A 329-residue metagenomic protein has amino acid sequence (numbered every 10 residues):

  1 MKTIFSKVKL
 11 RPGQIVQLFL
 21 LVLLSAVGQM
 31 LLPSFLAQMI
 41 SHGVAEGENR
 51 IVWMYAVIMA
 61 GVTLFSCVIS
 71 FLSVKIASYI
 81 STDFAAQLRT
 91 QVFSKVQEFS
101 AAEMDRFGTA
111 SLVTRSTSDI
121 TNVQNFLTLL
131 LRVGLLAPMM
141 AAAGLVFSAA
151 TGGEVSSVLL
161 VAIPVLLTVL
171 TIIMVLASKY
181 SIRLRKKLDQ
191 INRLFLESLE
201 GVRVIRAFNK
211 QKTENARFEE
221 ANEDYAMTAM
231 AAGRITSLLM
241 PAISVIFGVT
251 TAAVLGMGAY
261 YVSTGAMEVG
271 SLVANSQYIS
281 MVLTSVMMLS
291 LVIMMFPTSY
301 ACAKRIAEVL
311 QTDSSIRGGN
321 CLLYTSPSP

Functional and structural regions predicted by a protein language model:
M1-Q29, L36, V44-I58, S73-A77 (+11 more regions): Membrane-integrated ABC transporters
K9-P12, A77, E98-A102, S118-L127 (+8 more regions): An intracellular "coupling" helix at the cytosolic face of ABC transporter transmembrane type-1 domains
L10, Q14-A26, T128-L184, G256-M267: Transmembrane helices of ABC transporter permease
L24-G28, L32, A60, L64-S81 (+4 more regions): Hydrophobic alpha-helical membrane-associated segments
L32, L36, S73, A77 (+6 more regions): Hydrophobic/aromatic residues in alpha-helical transmembrane segments
E48-V52, A143, F147-P164, A231-R305 (+1 more regions): Helix-loop-helix
C321-P329: Residue-level detector of conserved catalytic or cofactor/ligand-binding positions in enzyme active sites
